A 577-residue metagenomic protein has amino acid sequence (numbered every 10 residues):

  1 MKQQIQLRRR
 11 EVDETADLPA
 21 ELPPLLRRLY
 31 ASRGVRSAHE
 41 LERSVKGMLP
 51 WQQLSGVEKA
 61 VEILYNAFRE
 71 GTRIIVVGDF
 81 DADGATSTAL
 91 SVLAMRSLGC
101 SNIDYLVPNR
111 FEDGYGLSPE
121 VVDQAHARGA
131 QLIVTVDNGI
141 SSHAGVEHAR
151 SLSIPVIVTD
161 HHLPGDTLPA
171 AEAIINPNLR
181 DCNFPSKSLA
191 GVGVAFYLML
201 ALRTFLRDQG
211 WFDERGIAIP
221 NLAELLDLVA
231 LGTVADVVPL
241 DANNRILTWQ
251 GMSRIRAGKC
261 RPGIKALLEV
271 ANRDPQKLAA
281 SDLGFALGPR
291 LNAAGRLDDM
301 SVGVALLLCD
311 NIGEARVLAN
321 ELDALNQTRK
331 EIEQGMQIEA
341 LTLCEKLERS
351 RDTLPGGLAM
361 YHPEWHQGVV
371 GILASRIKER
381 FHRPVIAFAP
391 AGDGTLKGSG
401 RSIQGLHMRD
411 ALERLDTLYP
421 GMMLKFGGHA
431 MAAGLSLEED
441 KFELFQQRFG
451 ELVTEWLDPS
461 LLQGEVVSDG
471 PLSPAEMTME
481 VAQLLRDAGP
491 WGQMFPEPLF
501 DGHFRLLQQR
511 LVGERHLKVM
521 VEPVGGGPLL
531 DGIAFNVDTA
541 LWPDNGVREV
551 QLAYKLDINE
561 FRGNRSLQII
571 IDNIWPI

Functional and structural regions predicted by a protein language model:
K2, R8-Q131, L152-S153, T204-K441 (+2 more regions): Hydrophobic helix-and-loop "lid/oligomerization" segment in the mid-to-C-terminal part of catalytic domains
Y30, V134, N292, L485 (+1 more regions): A residue-level signal for conserved active-site and pocket-lining positions in enzyme catalytic cores
N66, D166-N176, I264, V521-P528: Acidic-glycine-rich active-site phosphate/pyrophosphate-binding loop
R69-E70, E314-N320, A324-M360, D393 (+2 more regions): Mid-to-C-terminal polyanion-binding domains and interfaces
S91, V121, H148, V194-A201 (+3 more regions): Alpha-helical scaffold elements adjacent to nucleotide-binding pockets in ATP/GTP-utilizing enzyme cores
D123-V192, F196-G216: Active-site cavity-forming subdomains of large catalytic enzyme subunits
A144-H148, L373, E480: A short acidic, amphipathic alpha-helical/loop segment
G193, G371, S375, L552: Short alpha-helical basic/polar micro-motif
